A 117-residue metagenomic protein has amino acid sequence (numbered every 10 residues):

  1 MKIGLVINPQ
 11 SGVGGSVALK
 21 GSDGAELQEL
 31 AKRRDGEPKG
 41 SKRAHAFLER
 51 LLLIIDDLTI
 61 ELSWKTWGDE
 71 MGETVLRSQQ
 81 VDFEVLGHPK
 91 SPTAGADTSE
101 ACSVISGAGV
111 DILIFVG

Functional and structural regions predicted by a protein language model:
M1-I112: ATP/NTP phosphate-donor binding region
V116-G117: Short, acidic/small-residue loops that bind anionic groups at enzyme active sites
